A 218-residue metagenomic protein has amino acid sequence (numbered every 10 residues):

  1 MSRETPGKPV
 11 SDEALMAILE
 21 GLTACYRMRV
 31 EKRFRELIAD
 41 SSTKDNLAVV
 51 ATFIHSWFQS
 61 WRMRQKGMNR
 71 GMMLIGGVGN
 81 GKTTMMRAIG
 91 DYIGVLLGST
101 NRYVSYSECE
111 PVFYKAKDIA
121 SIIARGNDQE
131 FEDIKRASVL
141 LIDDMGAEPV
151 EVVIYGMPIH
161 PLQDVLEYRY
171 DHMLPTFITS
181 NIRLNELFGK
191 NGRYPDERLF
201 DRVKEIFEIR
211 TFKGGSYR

Functional and structural regions predicted by a protein language model:
M1-M68, E208-R210, R218: A short, basic N-terminal segment
M72-L74: Hydrophobic anchor at the beta1->P-loop junction of P-loop NTPases
G79: Walker A (P-loop) phosphate-binding loop of P-loop NTPases
K82: Conserved lysine of the Walker
M85, I89: Hydrophobic positions on the alpha1 helix immediately C-terminal to the Walker A/P-loop
D91, A147-R218: Replace "adjacent to P-loop NTPase cores in ATP/GTP-dependent enzymes" with "adjacent to NTP-binding cores
D91-C109: Post-Walker A helix-loop "phosphate-sensing" segment adjacent to the P-loop in P-loop NTPases
S107-D171: Conserved nucleotide-sensing/catalytic segment adjacent to the nucleotide-binding pocket in NTP-handling enzymes
